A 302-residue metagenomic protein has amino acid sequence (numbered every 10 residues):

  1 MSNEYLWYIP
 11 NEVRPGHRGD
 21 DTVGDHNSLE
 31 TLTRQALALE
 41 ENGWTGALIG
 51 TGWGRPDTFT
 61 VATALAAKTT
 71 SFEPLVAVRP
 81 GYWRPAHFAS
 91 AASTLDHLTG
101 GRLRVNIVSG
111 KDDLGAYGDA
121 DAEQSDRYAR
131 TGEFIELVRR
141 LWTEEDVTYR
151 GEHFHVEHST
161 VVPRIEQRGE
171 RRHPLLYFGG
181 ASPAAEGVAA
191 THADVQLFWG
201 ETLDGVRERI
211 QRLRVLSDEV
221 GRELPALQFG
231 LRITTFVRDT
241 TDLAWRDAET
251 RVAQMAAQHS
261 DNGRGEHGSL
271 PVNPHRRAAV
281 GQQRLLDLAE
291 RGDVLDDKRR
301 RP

Functional and structural regions predicted by a protein language model:
M1, L37-E41, A62-S71, A92-L103 (+2 more regions): Acidic (Asp/Glu)-rich catalytic clusters
M1-T69, G169, H173-P174: N-terminal beta1-alpha1-beta2 module of alpha/beta enzyme domains
S2-E12, K111, Q124-Q167, L203-P302: An alpha-helical appendage that flanks or caps ligand/catalytic pockets
N3-I9, A47-I49, E73-V78, L103-I107 (+3 more regions): Hydrophobic faces of well-ordered beta-strands that scaffold small-molecule active sites in alpha/beta enzyme cores
A36, R140, D194-V195: Well-ordered beta-strand positions
L39, G43, L65, L95 (+6 more regions): Conserved, mostly hydrophobic/aromatic
A47-T58, G81-A86, L203-E208, V237: Acidic-and-aromatic substrate-binding clefts and catalytic sites of carbohydrate-active enzymes
D112-A122: Acidic/polar active-site rim loop that often engages polyanionic ligands
